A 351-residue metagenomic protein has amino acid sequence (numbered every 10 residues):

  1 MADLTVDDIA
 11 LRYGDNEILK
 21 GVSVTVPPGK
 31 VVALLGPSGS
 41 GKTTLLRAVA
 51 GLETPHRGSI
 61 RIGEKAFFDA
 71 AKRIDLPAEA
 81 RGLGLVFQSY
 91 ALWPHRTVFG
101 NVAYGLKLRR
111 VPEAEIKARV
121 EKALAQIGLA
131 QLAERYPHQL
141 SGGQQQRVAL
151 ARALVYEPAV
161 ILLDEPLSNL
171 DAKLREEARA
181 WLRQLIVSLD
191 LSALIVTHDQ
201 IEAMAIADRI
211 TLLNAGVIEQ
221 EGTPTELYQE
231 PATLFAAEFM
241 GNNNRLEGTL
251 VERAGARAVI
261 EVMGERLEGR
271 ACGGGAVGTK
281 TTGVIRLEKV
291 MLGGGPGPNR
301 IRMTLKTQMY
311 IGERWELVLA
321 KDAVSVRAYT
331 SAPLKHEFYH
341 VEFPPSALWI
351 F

Functional and structural regions predicted by a protein language model:
L11, S23-V26: Conserved A-loop
L35-P37: The feature captures the beta-strand-to-loop junction immediately N-terminal to the Walker
A50: Helix-to-loop junction immediately C-terminal to a conserved catalytic motif
H56-S59, A215: Conserved coupling/switch loops of ABC nucleotide-binding domains, chiefly the family-specific signature
G58-A70: Conserved ABC transporter NBD signature motif
G82-G84, Q88, L92-F235: ABC ATPase nucleotide-binding domains
N243, R253-F351: Non-catalytic connector elements of ABC transporters
